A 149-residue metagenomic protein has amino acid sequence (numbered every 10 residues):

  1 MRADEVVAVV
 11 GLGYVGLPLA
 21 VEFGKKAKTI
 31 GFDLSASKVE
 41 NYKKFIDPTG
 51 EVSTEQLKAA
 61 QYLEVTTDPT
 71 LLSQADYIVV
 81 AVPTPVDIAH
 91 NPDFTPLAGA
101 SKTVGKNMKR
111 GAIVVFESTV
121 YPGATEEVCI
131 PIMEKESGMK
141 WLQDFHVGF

Functional and structural regions predicted by a protein language model:
R2-V6, K28, L34-Y77, P83-N91 (+1 more regions): Conserved N-terminal Rossmann-fold NAD(P) cofactor-binding segment
L12: Glycine-rich Rossmann-fold phosphate-binding loop(s) that bind the pyrophosphate of adenine dinucleotide cofactors
G16-L17: N-terminal Rossmann-fold NAD(P) dinucleotide-binding loop
F23: Aromatic pocket-lining residues of Rossmann-like dinucleotide-binding sites
V86-F149: Rossmann-like NAD(P)(H) cofactor-binding subdomain of soluble oxidoreductases
